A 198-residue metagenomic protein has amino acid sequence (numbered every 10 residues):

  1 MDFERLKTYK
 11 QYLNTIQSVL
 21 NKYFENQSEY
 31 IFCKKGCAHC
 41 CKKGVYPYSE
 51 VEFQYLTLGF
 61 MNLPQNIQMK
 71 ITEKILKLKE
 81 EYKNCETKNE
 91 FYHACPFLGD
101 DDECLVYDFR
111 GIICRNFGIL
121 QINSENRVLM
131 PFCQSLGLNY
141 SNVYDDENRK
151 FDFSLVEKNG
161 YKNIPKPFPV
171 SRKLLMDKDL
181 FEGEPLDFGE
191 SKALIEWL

Functional and structural regions predicted by a protein language model:
M1-H39, K43-L198: Short loop/turn segments that flank or connect secondary-structure elements
